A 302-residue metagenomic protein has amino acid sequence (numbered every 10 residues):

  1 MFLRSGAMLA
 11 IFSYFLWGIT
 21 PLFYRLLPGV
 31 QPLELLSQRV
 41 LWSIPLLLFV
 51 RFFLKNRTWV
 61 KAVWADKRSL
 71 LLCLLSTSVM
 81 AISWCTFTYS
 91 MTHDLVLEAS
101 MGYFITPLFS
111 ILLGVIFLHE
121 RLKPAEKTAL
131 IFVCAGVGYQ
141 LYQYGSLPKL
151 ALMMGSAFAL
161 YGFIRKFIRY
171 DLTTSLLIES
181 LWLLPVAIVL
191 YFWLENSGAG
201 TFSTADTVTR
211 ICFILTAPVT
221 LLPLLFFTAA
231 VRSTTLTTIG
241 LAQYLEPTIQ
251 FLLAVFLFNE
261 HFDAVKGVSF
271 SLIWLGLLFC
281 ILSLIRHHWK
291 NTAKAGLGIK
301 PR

Functional and structural regions predicted by a protein language model:
M1-E34, A135-F167, L253, K294-R302: Glycine-/small-residue-enriched transmembrane alpha-helix faces in small-molecule transporters and effluxers
M1-F12, P45-C73, P124, L176 (+3 more regions): Membrane-interface interhelical linkers
F15-I19, F23, L74-M91, M153-I164 (+2 more regions): Hydrophobic alpha-helical transmembrane segments of multi-pass membrane transport proteins, especially secondary
L27, L35, S90-M91, I116-L118 (+5 more regions): Hydrophobic/aromatic residues within transmembrane alpha-helices of multi-pass small-molecule transporters
V40, Y244, T248-R302: C-terminal-most transmembrane helix of multi-pass membrane proteins
Y89, T106-A125, T248-G267: C-terminal transmembrane-helix exit sites in multi-pass transporters
M101-I105, L172-W182, L221-F256: Helix-helix packing/entry segments at the starts of transmembrane helices
A125-L141, M154, V265-L284: Hydrophobic transmembrane alpha-helices of multi-pass small-molecule transport proteins
